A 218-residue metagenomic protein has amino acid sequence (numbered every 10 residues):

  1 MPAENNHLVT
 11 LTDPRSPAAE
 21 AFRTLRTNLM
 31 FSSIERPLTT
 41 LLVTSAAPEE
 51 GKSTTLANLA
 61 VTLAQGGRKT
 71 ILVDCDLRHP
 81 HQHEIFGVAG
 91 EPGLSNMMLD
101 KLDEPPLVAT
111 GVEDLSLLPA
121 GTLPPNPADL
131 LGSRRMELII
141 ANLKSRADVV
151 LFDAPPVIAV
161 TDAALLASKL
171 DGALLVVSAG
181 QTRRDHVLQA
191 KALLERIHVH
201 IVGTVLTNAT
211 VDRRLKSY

Functional and structural regions predicted by a protein language model:
M1-L8, L188-Y218: Hydrophobic micro-sites
L11, A21, L63-A120, I140: Phosphate-binding loop that captures ATP/GTP phosphates
T12-R15, E91-K101, G121-G132, V176-T182: Flexible beta-alpha connector loops of hexameric P-loop NTPases
R15-L77, H81-E84: Walker A/P-loop phosphate-binding motif and the immediately C-terminal alpha-helix
L77-H79, L102-D103, T122-P125, V157-I158 (+2 more regions): Conserved nucleotide-binding/hydrolysis micro-motifs of P-loop NTPases
E104, A120-T161: Phosphate-binding/switch loop-helix module in NTP-utilizing enzymes
S145-R146, A159-Q181: Inter-motif core of Ras-like GTPase G domains
